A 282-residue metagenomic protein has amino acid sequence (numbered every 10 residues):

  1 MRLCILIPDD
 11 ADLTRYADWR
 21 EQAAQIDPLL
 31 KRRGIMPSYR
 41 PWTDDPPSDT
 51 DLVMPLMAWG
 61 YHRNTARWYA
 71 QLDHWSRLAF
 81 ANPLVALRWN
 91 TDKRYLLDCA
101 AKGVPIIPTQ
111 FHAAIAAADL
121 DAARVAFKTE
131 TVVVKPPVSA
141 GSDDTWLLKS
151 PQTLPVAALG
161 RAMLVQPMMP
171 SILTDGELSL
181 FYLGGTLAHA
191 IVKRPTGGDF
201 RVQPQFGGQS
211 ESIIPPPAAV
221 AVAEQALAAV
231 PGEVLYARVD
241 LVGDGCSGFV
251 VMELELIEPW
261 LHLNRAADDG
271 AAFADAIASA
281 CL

Functional and structural regions predicted by a protein language model:
M1-I7, L72-L78, L84-D175, P217-A221: Active-site nucleotide/adenylate-binding loops and adjacent lid/helix of ATP-dependent enzymes
R2, D9-A113: Conserved N-proximal alpha/beta basic substrate-recognition cap immediately N-terminal to, or forming the N-lobe
R15, W19-Q22, N64, S212-P215 (+2 more regions): Residue-level preference for long, well-ordered alpha-helices that form the structural scaffold of enzyme catalytic
A58, P137, M168-M169, F181 (+2 more regions): Anionic group-transfer/hydrolysis microenvironments
W59, A86-W89, K193-P195, V242-C246: Short glycine-enriched loops at secondary-structure junctions
W59, S142, T196-G197, E255-R265: Glycine-rich phosphate/pyrophosphate-binding beta-alpha loops
G141-P231, V242, V250: Phosphate-binding site of ATP-dependent enzymes
P217-L282: ATP-dependent carboxylate activation and anion-phosphoryl transfer catalytic cores that bind Mg-ATP to form
